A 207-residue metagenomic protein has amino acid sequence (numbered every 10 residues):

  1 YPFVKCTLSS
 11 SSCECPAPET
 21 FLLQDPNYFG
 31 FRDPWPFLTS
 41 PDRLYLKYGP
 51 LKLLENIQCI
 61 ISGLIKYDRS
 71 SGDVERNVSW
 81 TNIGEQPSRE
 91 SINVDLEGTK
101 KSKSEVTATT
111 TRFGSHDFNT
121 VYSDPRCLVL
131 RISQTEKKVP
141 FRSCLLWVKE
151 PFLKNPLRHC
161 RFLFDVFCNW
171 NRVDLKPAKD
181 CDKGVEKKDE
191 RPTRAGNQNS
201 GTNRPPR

Functional and structural regions predicted by a protein language model:
Y1-R207: A beta-rich soluble binding module of mature secreted/lumenal proteins
